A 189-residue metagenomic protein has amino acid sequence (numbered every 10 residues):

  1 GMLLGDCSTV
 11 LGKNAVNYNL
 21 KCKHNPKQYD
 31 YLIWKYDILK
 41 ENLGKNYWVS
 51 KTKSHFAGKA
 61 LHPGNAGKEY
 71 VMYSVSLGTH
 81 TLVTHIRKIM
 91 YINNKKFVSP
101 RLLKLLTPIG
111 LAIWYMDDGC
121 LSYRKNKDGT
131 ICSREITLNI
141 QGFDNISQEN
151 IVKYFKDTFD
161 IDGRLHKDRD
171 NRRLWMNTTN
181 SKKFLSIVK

Functional and structural regions predicted by a protein language model:
M2-K189: Internal intein/HINT superfamily modules and their associated LAGLIDADG
